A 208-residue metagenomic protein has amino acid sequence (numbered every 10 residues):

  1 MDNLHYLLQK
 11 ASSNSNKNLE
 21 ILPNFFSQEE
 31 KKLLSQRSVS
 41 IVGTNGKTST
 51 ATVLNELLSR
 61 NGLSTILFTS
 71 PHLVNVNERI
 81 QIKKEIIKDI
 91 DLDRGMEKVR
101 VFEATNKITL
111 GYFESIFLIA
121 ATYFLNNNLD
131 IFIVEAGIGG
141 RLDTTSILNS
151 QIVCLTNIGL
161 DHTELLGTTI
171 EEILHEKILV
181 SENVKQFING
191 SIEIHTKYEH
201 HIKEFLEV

Functional and structural regions predicted by a protein language model:
M1-S13: Charged, amphipathic alpha-helical linker segments immediately N-terminal to NTP-binding catalytic cores
L7, T44, T65, I133 (+4 more regions): Residue-level signal for inorganic ion chemistry
K10-S38, V42, A51: Accessory recognition modules or surfaces
L19-L34, R60-L148, L160-L174, T196: ATP-dependent carboxylate-amine ligase catalytic core
R37-S40, S49-I66: A conserved segment at the C-terminal end of the G1
Q151-G159: Gly-rich Lys/Arg/Thr-decorated short loops/hinges at beta-loop-alpha junctions or inter-strand turns that position
Q151-I152, L165-V180, K185-V208: Internal gly/pro-rich beta-alpha loop/helix module that stabilizes soluble enzyme cofactors or their anionic handles
